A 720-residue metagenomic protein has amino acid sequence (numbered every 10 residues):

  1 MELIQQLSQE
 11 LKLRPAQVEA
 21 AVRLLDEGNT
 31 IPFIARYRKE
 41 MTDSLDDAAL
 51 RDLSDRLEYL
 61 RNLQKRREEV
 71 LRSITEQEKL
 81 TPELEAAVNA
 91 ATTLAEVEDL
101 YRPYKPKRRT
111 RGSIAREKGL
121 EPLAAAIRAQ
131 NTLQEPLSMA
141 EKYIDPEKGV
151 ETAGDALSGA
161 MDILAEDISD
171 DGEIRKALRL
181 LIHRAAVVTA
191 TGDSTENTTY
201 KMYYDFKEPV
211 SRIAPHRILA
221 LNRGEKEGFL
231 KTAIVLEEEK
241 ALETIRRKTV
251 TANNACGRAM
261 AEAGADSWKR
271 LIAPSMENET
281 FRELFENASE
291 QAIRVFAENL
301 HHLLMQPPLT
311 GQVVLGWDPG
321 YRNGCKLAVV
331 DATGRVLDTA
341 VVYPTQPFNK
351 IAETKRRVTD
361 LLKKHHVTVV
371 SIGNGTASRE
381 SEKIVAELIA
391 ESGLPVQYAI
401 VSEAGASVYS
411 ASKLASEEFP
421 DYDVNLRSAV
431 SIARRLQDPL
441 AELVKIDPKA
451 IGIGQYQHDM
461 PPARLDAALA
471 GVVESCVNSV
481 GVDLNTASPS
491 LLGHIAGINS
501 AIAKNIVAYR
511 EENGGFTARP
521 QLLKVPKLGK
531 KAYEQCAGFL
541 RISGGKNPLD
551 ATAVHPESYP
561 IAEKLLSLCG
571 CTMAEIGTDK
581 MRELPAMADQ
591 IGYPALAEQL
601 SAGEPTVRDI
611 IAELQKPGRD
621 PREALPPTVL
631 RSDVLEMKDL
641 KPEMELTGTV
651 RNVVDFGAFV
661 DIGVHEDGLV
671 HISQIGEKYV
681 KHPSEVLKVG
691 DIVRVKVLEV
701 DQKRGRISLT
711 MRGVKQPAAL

Functional and structural regions predicted by a protein language model:
R14-P15, E27-G28, L94, R108 (+18 more regions): Short flexible coil/turn linkers enriched for glycine and charged/polar residues that connect secondary-structure
V18, T339-Q346, V369, A411-V424 (+7 more regions): Short beta-alpha connecting loops at secondary-structure transitions that line or flank enzyme active sites
Y37-K39, R128, E237, P319 (+11 more regions): Short, ordered loop/turn segments at secondary-structure junctions
A49-D52, Y59, L63-G316, G320-Y422 (+1 more regions): Duplex nucleic acid-engaging cores and interfaces of nucleic-acid transaction enzymes
D55, R61-K79, N89, E417-G515 (+5 more regions): Long, highly charged, low-complexity intrinsically disordered interaction regions that mediate electrostatic DNA/RNA
S73, A87, E98-Y101, G224-E237 (+4 more regions): Structured, non-catalytic alpha/beta "coupling" segments that mediate domain-domain communication and provide generic
R179-V187, W317-Y321, G375-A377, V401-V408 (+5 more regions): A glycine-rich phosphate-binding loop feature that marks nucleotide/adenosyl-phosphate handling sites
G545-L720: Single-stranded RNA-binding regions, centering on S1/OB-family and related RNA-binding modules
